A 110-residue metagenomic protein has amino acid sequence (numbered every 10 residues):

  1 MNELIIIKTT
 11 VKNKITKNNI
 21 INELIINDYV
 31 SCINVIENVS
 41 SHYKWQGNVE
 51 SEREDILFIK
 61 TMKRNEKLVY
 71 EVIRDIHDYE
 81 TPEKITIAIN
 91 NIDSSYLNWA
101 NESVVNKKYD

Functional and structural regions predicted by a protein language model:
M1-D110: Positively charged, small/polar-rich N-terminal and surface patches that mediate targeting and assembly and bind
